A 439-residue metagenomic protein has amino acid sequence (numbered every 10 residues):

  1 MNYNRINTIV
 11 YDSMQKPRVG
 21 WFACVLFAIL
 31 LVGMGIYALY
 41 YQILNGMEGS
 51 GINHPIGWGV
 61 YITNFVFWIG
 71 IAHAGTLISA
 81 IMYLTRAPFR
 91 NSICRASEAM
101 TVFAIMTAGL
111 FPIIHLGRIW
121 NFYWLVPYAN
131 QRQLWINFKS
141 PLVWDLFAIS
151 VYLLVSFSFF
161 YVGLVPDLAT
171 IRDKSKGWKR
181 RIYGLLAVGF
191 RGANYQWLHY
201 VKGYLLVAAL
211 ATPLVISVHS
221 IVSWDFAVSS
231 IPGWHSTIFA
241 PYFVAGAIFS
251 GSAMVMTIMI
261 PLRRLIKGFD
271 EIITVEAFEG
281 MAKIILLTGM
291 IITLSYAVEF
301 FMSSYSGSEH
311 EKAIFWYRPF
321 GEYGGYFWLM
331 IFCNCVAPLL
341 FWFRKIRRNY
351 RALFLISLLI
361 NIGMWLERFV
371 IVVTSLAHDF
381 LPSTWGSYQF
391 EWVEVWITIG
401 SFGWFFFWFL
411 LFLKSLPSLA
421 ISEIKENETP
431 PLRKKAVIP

Functional and structural regions predicted by a protein language model:
M1-I71, L410, I438-P439: N-terminal signal-anchor module of multipass membrane proteins
M1-Y3, N334, P338, R348-P439: TerminUS-proximal long segments
Y11-Q15, G20-L39, N130-L134, F138-F327 (+2 more regions): Long, contiguous internal "core" modules enriched in hydrophobic/ aromatic residues
G35-Y41, G109-W120, S295-M302, M364-T374: C-terminal TM-helix exit segments that contain a strictly Trp-centered aromatic cap at the helix terminus
I56-W120: Membrane helical hairpin/interfacial module
A74-R86, Y152-A169, M254-R264, C335-A352 (+1 more regions): Transmembrane alpha-helical segments in integral membrane proteins
A96-F103, D270-T293, A352-G363, E426-K435: Interfacial and helix-entry/exit segments of alpha-helical transmembrane bundles in multi-pass inner-membrane proteins
I114-R132: Functional transmembrane-helix hotspots
